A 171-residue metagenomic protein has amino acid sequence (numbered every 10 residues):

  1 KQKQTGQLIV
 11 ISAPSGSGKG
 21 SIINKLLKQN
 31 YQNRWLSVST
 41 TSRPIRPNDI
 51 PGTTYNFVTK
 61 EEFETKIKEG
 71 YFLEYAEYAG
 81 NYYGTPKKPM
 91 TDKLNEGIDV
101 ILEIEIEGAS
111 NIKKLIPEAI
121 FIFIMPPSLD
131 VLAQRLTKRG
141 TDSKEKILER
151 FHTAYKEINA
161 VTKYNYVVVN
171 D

Functional and structural regions predicted by a protein language model:
K1-L8, Q32: Extreme N-terminal, non-catalytic leader segments that precede Walker-type/kinase nucleotide-binding cores
S12-P14: P-loop (Walker A) phosphate-binding loop of NTP-binding proteins
S17: ATP-binding Walker
G20: Walker A/P-loop
L27-L36: Post-Walker A helix-loop "phosphate-sensing" segment adjacent to the P-loop in P-loop NTPases
S39-V100, E107: ATP-dependent small-molecule kinase phosphotransfer cores that center on conserved nucleotide phosphate-binding segments
V100-E105, K114-K138, V169: Conserved phosphate-donor/acceptor-positioning beta-strand/loop module used by diverse small-molecule
T141-D171: Small-molecule kinase domains that catalyze NTP-dependent phosphoryl transfer to phosphate-bearing small molecules
